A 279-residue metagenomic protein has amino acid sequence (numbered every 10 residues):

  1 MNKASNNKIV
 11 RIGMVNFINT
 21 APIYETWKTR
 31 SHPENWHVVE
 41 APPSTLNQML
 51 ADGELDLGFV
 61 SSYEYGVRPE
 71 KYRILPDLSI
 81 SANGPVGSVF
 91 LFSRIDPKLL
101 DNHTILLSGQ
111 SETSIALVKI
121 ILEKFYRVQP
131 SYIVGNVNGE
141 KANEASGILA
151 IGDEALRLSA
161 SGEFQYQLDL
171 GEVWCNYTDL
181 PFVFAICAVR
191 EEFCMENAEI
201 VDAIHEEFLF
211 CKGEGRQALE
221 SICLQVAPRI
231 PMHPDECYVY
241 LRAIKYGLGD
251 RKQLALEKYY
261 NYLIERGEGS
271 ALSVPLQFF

Functional and structural regions predicted by a protein language model:
N2-T29, G87-A145, D153, L254-E257: Bilobed "Venus flytrap"/periplasmic-binding protein-like clamshell domains and structurally analogous long
R11, W36-H37, R73, Q129-S131 (+1 more regions): Conserved beta-strand segments of alpha/beta enzyme cores
V15-N102, G109-S114: Short, glycine-/small- and polar/acidic-enriched structural segments that line small-molecule recognition paths
R30-V39, F125-G135, G269-V274: A local structural motif
M49-A51, A142, L263: Hydrophobic residues within well-ordered alpha-helices
V134-I222: Pocket-lining segment of extracytoplasmic ligand-binding domains
M195-Y262: Secondary-structure end/capping motifs
Q253, Y260-F279: Long, low-complexity C-terminal extensions of enzymes
